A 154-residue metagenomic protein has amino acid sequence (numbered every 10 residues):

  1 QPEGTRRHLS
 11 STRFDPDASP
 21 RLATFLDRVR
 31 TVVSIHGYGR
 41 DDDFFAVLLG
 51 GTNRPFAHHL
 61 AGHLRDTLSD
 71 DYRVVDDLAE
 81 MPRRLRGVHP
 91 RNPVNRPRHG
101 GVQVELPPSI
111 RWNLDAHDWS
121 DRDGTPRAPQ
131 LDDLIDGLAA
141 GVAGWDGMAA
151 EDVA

Functional and structural regions predicted by a protein language model:
Q1-A154: N-terminal catalytic or cofactor-binding beta/alpha core of small enzyme domains
